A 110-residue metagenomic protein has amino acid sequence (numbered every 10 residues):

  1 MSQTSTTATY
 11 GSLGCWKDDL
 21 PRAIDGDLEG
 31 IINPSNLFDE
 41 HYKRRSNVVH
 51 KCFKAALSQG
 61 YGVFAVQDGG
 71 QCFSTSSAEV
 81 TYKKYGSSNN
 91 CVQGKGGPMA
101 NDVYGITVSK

Functional and structural regions predicted by a protein language model:
M1-K110: Peripheral, non-catalytic regulatory segments
